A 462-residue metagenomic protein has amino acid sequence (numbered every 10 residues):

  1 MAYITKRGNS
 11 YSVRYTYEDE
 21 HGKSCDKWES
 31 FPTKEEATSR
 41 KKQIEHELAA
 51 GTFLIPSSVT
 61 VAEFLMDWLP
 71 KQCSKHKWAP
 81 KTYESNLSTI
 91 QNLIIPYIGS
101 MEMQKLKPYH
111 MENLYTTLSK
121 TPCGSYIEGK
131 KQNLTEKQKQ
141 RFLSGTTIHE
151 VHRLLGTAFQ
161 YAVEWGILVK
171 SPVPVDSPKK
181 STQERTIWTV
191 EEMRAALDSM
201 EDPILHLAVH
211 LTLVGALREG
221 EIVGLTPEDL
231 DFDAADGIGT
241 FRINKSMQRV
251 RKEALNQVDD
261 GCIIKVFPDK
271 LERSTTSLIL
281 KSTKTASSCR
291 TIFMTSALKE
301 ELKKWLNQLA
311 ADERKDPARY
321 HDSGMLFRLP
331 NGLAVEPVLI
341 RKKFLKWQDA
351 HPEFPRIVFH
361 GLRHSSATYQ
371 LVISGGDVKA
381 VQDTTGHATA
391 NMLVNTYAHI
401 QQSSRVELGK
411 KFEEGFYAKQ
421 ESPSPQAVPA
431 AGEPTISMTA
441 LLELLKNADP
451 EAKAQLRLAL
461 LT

Functional and structural regions predicted by a protein language model:
M1-P32, T240, N244-S274: Short, Arg/Lys-rich segments that mark the N-terminal edge of DNA/RNA- and chromatin-recognition modules
Y3, Y17, P70-Y161, T182 (+3 more regions): N-terminal core-binding DNA-recognition domain of tyrosine site-specific recombinases/integrases
R7-E112, E128, N307-D322, Q402 (+2 more regions): N-terminal DNA-binding module of tyrosine recombinases/phage integrases
C123-I127, D198, D202-P203, G215 (+4 more regions): Short, basic (Lys/Arg/His-rich) helix/loop patches that form interaction surfaces in the mid-to-C-terminal regions
I127-G145, H149-V151, E164, L168-P227 (+3 more regions): Basic, Lys/Arg- and aromatic-enriched nucleic-acid-binding interface segment
K179-K180, I187, K245-R249, T385-K411: Catalytic-site neighborhood detector that most strongly recognizes the C-terminal catalytic loop/helix of tyrosine
D229-G237, G375-A398: Short, polar N-cap/turn motifs at the start of nucleic acid-interacting alpha helices
F232-A235, K245-C289, L298, K410-T462: C-terminal secondary-structure termini that scaffold catalytic or DNA-interacting sites
